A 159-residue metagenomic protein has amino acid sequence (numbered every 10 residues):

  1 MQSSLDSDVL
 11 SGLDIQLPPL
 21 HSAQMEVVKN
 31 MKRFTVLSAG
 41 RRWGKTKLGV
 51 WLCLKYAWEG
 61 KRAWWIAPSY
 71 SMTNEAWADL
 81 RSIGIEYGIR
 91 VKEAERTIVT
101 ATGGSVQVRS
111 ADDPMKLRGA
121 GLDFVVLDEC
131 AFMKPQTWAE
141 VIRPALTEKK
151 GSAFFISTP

Functional and structural regions predicted by a protein language model:
M1-P159: Phosphate/NTP-binding elements of NTP-utilizing enzymes
